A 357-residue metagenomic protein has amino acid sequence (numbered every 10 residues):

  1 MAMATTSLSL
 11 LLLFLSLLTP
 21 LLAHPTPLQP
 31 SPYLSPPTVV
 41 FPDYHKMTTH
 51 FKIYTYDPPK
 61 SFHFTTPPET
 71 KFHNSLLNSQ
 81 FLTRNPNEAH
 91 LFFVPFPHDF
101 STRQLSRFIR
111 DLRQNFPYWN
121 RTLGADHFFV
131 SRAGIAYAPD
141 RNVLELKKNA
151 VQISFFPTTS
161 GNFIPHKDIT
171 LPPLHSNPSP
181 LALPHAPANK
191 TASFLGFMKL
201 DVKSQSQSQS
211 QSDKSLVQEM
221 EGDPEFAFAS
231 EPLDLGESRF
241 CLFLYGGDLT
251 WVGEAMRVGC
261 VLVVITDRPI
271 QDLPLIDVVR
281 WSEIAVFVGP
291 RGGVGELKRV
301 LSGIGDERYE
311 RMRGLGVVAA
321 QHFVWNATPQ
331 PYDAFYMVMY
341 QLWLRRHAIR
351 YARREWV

Functional and structural regions predicted by a protein language model:
A2-S7, L21-K147: Extended catalytic core of nucleotide-activated donor transferases of GT-like folds
A2-S7, L21-Q29, M47, V286-V357: C-terminal amphipathic helix plus adjacent low-complexity, charged tail appended to glycosyltransferase catalytic
T38-V40, N78-F81, Q114-P117, P178-A182 (+3 more regions): Eukaryotic intrinsically disordered and solvent-exposed regulatory patches
H45-T48, R84-H90, R121-G124, P184-A188 (+3 more regions): Extracellular/periplasmic catalytic domains that process cell-envelope and extracellular macromolecules
P59-S61, P97-S101, G134-Y137, S176-N177 (+4 more regions): Short, solvent-exposed loop/turn segments at secondary-structure junctions
R110-T191: Catalytic core of nucleotide-activated saccharide and alditol-phosphate transferases
H175-S230: Conserved catalytic-core segment of nucleotide-activated headgroup transferases in glycan assembly
S230-F323: Catalytic binding pocket for nucleotide-activated donors in carbohydrate/polymer assembly enzymes
